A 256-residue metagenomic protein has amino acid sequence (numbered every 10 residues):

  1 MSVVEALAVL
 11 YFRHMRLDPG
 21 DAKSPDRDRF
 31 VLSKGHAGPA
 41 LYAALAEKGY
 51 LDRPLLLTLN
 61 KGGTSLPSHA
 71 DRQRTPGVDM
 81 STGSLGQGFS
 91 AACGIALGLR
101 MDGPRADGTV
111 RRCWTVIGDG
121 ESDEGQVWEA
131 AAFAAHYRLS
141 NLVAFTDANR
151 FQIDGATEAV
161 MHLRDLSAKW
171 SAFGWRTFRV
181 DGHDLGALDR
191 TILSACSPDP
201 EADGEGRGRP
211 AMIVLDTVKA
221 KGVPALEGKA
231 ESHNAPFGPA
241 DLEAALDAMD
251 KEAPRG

Functional and structural regions predicted by a protein language model:
M1-H136: Cofactor-binding active-site loop characterized by glycine-rich and histidine/acidic residues
E5, H36-A37, N149-R150, D184 (+1 more regions): Glycine-rich beta-alpha junction loops
D28-F30, R111-T115, L142, R207-T217: Generic beta-sheet signal
V31-K34, A156, V160, F178-D181 (+1 more regions): Hydrophobic alpha-helical scaffolding
Y42-A44, D71, Q126-W128, D154-E158 (+2 more regions): Short acidic, glycine/serine/threonine-rich loops at helix termini
G77, S81-S84, F89-E201, E205: Thiamine diphosphate
L185, T191-G256: Glycine/aspartate-rich loop-and-adjacent alpha/beta segment that forms the canonical ThDP
